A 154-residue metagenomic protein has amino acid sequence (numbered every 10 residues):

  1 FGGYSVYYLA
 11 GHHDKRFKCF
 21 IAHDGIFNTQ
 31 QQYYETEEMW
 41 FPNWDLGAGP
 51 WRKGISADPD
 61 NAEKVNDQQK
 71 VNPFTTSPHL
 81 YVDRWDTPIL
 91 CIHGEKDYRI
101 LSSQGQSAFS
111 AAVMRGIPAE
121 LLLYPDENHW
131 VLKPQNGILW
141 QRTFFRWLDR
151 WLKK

Functional and structural regions predicted by a protein language model:
F1-K154: Active-site-proximal cap/loop segments of hydrolase catalytic domains
